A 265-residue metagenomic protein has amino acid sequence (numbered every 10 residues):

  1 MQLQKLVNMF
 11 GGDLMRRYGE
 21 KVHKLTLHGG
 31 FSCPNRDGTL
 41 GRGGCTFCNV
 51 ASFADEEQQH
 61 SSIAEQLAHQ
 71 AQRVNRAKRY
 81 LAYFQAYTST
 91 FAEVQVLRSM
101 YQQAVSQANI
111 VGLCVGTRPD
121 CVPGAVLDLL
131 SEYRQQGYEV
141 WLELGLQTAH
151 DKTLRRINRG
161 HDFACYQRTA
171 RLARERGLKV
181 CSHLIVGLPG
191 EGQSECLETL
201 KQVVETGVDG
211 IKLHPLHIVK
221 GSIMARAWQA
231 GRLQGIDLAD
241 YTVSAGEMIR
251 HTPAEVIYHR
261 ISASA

Functional and structural regions predicted by a protein language model:
M1-L81: N-terminal [4Fe-4S]-dependent radical SAM core
A51-Q66, Q70, V74-V94, N109-V122 (+2 more regions): Core AdoMet radical
S62, A92, V96, I157-C165 (+2 more regions): Alpha-helix N-cap and loop-to-helix initiation/capping positions
A71-N75, M100-A108, D128-E139, R171-E175 (+1 more regions): Acidic (Asp/Glu)-rich catalytic clusters
T88-A92, P119-V122, G187-G192, V219 (+1 more regions): Short, small-residue-enriched loops and turns at beta-alpha junctions that line or gate enzyme active sites
V94-Q102, P123-R134, L154-I157, S194-C196: Distinct, well-ordered alpha-helical segments
A164-I223, A239-I261: Conserved C-terminal portion of the radical SAM core fold that forms the substrate/S-adenosylmethionine-binding
